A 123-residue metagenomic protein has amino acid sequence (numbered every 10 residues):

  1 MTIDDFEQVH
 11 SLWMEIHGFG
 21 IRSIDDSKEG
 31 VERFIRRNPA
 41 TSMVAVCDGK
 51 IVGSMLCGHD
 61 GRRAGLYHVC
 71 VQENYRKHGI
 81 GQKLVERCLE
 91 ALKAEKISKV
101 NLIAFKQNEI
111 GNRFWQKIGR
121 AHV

Functional and structural regions predicted by a protein language model:
M1-S11: A short beta-loop-alpha structural element at the N-terminal edge of CoA-dependent acyl/N-acetyltransferase catalytic
H10-R33: Conserved GNAT-fold acetyl-CoA-binding loop/helix
E32-V44, G65: A short helix-loop-beta-strand connector motif used in the catalytic cores of GNAT acetyltransferases and, in some
V44, K50-G58, G65-C70: Conserved beta-strand in the GNAT
H68-V71, K77-E90, R113, K117: Conserved acetyl-CoA-binding loop-helix of GNAT-fold acetyltransferases
E73-R76, L102-N112: Conserved beta-strand-loop-alpha-helix junction that forms the acyl-donor binding cleft
L92-A104: Conserved GNAT acetyl-CoA-binding A-motif
A121-V123: Conserved small/polar residues in nucleotide/adenosyl-binding loops
